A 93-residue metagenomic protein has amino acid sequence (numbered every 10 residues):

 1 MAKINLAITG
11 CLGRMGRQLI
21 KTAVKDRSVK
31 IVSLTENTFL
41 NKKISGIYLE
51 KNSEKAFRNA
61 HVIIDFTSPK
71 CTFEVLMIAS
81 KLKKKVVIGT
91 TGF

Functional and structural regions predicted by a protein language model:
A2-L6: Extreme N-terminal starter segment of soluble prokaryotic enzymes
I8-K21: N-terminal Rossmann NAD(P)H-binding glycine-rich loop of SDR-like oxidoreductase domains
L12, T35-T38, G92: Residues in the short beta-alpha loop(s) of Rossmann-like NAD(P)-binding domains
G16, N41-S45, N59: A glycine-biased structural micro-motif
T22-S45: NAD(P)-binding Rossmann-fold cofactor-contacting core
G46-A60: Short acidic low-complexity segments
H61-F93: Glycine/small-residue-rich loop that forms an oxyanion/phosphate-binding "nest" at active or ligand-binding sites
